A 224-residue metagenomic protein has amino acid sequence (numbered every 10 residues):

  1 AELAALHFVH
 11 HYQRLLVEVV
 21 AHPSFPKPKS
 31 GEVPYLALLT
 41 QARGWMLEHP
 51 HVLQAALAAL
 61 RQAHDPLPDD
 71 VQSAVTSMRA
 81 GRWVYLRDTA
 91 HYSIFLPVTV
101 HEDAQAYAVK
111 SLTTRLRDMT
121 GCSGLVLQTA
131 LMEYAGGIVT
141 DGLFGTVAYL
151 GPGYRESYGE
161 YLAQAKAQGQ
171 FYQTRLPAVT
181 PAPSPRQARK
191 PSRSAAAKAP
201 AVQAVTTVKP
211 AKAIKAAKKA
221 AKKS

Functional and structural regions predicted by a protein language model:
A1-P66: A structured, charge-rich N-terminal accessory region that forms the first stable segment of a protein and links
S73-A90: Structural detector for short beta-strands of small beta-barrel domains
H91-L96: Short aromatic-glycine-enriched beta-strand elements
E102-T113: A short macromolecule-binding patch
L112-A130: Short nucleic-acid-contacting surface segments enriched for D/E, G, S/T with interspersed K/R
A130-A167: OB-fold/S1-family single-stranded nucleic acid-binding modules
E160-K190: Glycine- and charge-enriched low-complexity intrinsically disordered segments
S192-A196, A201, A211-A221: Low-complexity, polybasic segments enriched for Lys interleaved with small residues
